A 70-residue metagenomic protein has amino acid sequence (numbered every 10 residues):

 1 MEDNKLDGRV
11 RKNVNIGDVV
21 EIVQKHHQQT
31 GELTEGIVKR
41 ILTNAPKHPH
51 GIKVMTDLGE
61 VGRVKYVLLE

Functional and structural regions predicted by a protein language model:
E2-E70: Basic/aromatic-rich interaction segments and small domains that mediate binding to polyanionic partners
